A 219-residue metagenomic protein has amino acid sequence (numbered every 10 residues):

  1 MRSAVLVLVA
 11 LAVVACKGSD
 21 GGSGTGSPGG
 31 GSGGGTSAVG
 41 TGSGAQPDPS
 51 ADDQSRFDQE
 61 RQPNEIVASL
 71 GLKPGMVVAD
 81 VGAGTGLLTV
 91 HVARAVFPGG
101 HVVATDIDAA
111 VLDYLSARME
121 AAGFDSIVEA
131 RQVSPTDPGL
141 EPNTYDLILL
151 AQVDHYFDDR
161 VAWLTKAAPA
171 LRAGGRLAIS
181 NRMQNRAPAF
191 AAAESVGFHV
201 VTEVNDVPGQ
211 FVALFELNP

Functional and structural regions predicted by a protein language model:
V13-A15: C-terminal motif of bacterial Sec signal peptides marking the signal peptidase cleavage site
K17-D20: Bacterial signal peptide processing site
G75-G84: Conserved class I S-adenosyl-L-methionine
A93-R94, V161-R176: A short glycine-rich, Lys/Arg-flanked "PGG" loop and its adjoining helix->strand segment in the class I
D108-A110: Conserved SAM/SAH-binding beta-strand->alpha-helix loop
G123-T136: Conserved SAM-binding strand-loop segment of SAM-dependent methyltransferases
T136-I148: A short acidic, Gly/Pro-enriched loop at the edge of an enzyme's catalytic core that lines a small-molecule cofactor
Y145-R160: A short SAM/SAH-binding and catalytic strip from SAM-dependent methyltransferases
